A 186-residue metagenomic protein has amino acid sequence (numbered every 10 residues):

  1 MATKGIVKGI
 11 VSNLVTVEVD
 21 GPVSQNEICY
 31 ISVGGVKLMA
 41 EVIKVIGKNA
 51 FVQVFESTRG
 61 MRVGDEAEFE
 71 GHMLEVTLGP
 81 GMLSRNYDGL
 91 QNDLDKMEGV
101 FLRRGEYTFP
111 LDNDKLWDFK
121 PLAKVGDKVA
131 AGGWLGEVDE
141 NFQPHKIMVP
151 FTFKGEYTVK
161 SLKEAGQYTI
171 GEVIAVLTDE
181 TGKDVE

Functional and structural regions predicted by a protein language model:
A2, K8-V11: Extreme N-terminal "head/tail" segments of very large remodeling/mechanoenzyme assemblies
A2-T3, E18-E186: Acidic-enriched and Gly/Ser
